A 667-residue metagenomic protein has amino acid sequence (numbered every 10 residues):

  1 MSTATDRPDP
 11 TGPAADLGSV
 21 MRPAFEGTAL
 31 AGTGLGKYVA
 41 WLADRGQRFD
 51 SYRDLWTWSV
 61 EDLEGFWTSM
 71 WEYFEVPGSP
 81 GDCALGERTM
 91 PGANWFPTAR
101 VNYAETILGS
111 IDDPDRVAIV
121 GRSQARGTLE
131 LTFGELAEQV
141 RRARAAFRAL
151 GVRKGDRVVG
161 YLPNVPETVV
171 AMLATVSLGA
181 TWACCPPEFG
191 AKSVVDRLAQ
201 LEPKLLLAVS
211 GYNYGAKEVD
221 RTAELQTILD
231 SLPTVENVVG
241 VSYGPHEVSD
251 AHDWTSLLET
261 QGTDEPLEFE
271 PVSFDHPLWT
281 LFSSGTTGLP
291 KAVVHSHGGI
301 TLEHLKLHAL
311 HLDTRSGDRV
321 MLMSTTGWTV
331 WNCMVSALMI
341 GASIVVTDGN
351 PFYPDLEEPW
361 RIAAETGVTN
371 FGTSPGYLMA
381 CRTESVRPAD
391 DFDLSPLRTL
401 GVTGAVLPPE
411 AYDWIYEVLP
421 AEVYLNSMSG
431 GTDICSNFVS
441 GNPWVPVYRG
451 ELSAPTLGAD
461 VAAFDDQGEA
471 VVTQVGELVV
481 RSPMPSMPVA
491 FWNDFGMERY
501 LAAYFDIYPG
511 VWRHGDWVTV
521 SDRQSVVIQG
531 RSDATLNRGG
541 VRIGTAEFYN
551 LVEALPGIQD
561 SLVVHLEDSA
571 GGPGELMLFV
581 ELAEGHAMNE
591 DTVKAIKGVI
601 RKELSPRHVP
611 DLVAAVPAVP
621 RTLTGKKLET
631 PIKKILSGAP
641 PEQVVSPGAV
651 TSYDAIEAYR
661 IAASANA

Functional and structural regions predicted by a protein language model:
D54-W58, A104, I119-L173, G190-V195 (+2 more regions): Conserved AMP-binding/adenylate-forming core of the ANL superfamily
D115-V117, G240, D250-F282, L289 (+3 more regions): Conserved pre-ATP/AMP-binding loop-to-beta segment of ANL
A125, L205-F274, E384-S385: ANL superfamily adenylate-forming
G160, C185, F189-G211, L225 (+8 more regions): AMP-binding/adenylate-forming catalytic core of the ANL superfamily
P163, L205-E224, T325, D348-F352 (+3 more regions): Adenylate-forming
N237, L562-E567, M577-F579, K597-A667: Conserved C-terminal "lid"/linker of ANL adenylate-forming enzymes
T301-R319, W328-T369, E384-R387: Conserved AMP-binding/adenylation subdomain of ANL enzymes
L310, A364, R398-S525, R531-T535 (+1 more regions): Conserved AMP-binding/adenylate-forming
